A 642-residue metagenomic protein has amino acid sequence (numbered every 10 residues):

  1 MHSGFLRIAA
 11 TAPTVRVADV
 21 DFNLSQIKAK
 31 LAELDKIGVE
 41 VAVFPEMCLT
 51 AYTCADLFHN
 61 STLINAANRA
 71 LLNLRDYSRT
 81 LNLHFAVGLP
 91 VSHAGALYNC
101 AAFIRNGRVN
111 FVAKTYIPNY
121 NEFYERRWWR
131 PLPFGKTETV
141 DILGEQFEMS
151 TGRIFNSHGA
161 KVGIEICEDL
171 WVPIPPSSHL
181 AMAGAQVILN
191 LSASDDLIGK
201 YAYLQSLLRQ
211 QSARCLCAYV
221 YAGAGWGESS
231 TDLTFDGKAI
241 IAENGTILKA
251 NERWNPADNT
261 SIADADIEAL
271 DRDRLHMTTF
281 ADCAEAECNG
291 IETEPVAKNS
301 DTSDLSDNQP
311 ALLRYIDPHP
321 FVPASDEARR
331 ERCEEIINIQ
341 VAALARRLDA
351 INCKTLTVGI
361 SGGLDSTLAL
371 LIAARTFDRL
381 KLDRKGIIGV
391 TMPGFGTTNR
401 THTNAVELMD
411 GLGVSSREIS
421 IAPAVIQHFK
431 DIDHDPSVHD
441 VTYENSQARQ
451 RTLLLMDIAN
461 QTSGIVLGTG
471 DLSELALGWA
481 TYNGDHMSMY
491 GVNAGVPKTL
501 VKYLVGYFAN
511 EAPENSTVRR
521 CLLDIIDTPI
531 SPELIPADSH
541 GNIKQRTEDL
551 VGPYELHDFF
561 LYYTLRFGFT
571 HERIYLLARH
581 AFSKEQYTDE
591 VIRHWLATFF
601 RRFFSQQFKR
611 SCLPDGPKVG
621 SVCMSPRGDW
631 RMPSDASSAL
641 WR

Functional and structural regions predicted by a protein language model:
M1-T357, R375-R384: Enzyme catalytic cores with a strong preference for nitrogen-chemistry domains
N23, H158, C215-C217, W226-S229 (+4 more regions): ATP/NTP-dependent adenylation/nucleotidyl-transfer catalytic domains that generate, transfer, or process NMP-activated
